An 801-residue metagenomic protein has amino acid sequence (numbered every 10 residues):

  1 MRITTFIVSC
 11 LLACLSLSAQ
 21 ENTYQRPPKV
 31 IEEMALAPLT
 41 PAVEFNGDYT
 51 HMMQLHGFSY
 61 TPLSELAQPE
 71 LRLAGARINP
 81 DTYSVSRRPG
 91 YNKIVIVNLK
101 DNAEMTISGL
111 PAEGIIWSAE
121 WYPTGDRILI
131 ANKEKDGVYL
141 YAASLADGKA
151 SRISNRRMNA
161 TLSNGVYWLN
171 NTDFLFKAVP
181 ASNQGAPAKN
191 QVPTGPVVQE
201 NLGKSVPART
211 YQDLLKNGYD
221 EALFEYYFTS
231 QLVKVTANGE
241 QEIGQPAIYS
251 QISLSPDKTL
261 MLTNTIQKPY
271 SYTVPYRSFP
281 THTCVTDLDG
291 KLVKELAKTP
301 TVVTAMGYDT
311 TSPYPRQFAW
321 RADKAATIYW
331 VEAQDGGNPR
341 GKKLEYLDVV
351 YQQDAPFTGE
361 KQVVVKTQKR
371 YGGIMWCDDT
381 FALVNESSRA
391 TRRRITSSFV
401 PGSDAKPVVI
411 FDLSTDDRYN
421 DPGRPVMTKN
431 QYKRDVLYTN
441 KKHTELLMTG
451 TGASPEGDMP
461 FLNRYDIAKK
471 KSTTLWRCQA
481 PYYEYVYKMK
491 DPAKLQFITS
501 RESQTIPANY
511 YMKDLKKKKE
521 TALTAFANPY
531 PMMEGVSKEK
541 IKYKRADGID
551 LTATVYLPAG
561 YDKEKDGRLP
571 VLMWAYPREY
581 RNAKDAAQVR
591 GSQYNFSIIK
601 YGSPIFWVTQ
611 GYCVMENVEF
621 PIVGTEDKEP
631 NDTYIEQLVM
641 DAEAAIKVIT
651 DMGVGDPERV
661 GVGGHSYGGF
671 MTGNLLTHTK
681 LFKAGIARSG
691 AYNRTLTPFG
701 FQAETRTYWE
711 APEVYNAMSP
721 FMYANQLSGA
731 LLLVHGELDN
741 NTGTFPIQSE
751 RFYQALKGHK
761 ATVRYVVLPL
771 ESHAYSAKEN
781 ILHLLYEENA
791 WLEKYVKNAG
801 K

Functional and structural regions predicted by a protein language model:
M1-N22, E737: Bacterial Sec-dependent N-terminal signal peptides
V8-S9, A19-K519, A525-G535, D550 (+2 more regions): Beta-propeller folds
V85-N92, L99, G591-K801: Active-site-proximal cap/loop segments of hydrolase catalytic domains
T283, I328, I410, Y510 (+6 more regions): Conserved hydrophobic/aromatic pocket- or pore-lining residues that grip, position, or stack substrates in active sites
T286-K291, A355-T358, S388-T391, F399-P407 (+8 more regions): Secondary-structure transition/capping motifs at alpha-helix termini and the adjoining loop/turn into the next element
T524-G567: N-terminal cap/lid segment of alpha/beta-hydrolase-fold proteins
K563-D566, L572-Q593: Short, surface-exposed "cap/lid" segments of acyl-processing enzymes
